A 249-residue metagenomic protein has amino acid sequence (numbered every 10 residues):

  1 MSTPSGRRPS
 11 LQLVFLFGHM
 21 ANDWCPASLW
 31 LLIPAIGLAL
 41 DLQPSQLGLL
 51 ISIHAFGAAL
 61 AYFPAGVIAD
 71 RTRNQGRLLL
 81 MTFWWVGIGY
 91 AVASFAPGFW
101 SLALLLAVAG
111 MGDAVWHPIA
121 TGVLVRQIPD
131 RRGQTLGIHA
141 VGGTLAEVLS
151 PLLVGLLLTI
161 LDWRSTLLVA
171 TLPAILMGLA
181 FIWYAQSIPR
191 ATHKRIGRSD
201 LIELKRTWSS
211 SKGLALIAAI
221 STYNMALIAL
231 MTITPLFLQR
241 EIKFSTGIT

Functional and structural regions predicted by a protein language model:
M1-G6, I188-L216: Juxtamembrane intracellular "pre-TM" segments in multi-pass secondary transporters
A27, A55-F63, E147-V148: Residue-level signature of mid-helix packing/kink "hotspots" within the transmembrane helices of 12-pass Major
L29-W30, K212-T249: Extracytoplasmic gate region of multi-pass secondary transporters
I33, A146-L158, P235: Small-residue (Gly/Pro/Ala) motifs that create kinks and tight helix-helix packing interfaces
D41, R73, F95-W100, P129: Helix-breaking motifs and short loop linkers at transmembrane-helix boundaries and internal kinks in secondary membrane
L60-P97: Conserved MFS/SLC helix-loop-helix module at the cytosolic interface between two early adjacent transmembrane helices
L105-G143: Cytoplasmic helix-loop-helix junction between adjacent transmembrane helices in 12-TM secondary transporters
L167-I182: Symmetry-related core transmembrane helices of the 12-TM Major Facilitator Superfamily/SLC fold
